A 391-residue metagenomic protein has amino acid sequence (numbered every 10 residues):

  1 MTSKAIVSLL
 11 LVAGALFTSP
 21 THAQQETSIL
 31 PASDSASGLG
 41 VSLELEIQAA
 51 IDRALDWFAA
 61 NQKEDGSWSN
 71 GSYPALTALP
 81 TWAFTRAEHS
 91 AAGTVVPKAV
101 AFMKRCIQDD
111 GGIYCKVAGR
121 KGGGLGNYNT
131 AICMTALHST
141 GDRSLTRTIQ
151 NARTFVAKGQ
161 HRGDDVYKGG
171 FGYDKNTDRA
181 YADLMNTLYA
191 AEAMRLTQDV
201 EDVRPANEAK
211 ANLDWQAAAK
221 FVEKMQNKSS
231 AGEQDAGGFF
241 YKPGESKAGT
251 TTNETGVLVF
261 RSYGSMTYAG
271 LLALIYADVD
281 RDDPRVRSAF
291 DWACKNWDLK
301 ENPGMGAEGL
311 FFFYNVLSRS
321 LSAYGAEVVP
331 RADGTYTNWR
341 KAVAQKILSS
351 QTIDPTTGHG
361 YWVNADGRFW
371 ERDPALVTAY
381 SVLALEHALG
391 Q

Functional and structural regions predicted by a protein language model:
M1-A5: Positively charged n-region of N-terminal signal peptides that target proteins for export
V7-F17: Bacterial N-terminal signal peptides
S19-A23: Sec/Tat signal peptide C-region and signal peptidase I cleavage site
Q24-R53, E64-V96, D109-T154, G159-Q345 (+1 more regions): An alpha-helical repeat/solenoid feature that recognizes helix-turn-helix modules
N61: Extracellular beta-rich ligand/substrate-recognition surface
V100-C106, D110: Post-signal peptide N-terminal segment of secreted/secretory-pathway proteins
